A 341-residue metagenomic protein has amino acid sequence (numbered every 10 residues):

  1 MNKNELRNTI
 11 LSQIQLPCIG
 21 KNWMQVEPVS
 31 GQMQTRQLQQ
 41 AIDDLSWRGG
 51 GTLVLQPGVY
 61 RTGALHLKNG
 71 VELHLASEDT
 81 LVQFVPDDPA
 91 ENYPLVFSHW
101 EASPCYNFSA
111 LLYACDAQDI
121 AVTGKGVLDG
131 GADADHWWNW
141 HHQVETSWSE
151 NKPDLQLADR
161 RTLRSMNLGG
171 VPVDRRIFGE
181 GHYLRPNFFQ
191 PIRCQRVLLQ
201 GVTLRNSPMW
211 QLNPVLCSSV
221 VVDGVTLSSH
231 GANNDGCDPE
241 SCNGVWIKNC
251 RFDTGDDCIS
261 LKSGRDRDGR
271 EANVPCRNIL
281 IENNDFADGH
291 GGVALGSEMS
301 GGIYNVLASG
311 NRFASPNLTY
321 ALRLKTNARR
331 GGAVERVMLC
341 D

Functional and structural regions predicted by a protein language model:
M1-D341: Extracellular/periplasmic carbohydrate-active domains that bind, remodel, or depolymerize complex polysaccharides
